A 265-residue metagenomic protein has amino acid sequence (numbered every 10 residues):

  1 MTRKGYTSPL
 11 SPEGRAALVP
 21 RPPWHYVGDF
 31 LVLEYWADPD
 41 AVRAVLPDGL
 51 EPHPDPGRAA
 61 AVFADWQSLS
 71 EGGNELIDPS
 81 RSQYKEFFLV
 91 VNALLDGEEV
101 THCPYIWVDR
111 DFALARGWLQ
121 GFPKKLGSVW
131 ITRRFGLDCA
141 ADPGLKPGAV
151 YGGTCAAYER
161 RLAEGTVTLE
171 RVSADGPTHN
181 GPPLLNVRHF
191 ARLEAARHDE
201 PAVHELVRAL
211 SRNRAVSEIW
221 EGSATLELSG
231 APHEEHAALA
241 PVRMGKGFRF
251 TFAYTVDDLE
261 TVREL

Functional and structural regions predicted by a protein language model:
M1-G73, I219, S223-T225, A237-V242 (+1 more regions): N-terminal domain-onset segments
T2-A16, L119-L265: Interaction-surface and assembly-scaffold signal
Y26-D142: Structured, non-membrane catalytic/scaffold regions adjacent to prosthetic-group chemistry
